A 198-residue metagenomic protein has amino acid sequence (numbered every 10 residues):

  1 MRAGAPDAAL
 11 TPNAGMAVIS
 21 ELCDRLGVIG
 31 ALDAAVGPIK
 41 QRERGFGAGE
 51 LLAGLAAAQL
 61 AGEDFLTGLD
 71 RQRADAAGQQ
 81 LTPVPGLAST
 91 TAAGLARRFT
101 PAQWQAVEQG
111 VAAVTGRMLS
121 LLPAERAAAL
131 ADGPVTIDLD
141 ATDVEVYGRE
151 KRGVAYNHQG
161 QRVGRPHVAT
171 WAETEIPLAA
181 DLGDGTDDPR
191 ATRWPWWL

Functional and structural regions predicted by a protein language model:
M1-R162, P166-L198: Dynamic "connector" segments at or just before major functional cores
